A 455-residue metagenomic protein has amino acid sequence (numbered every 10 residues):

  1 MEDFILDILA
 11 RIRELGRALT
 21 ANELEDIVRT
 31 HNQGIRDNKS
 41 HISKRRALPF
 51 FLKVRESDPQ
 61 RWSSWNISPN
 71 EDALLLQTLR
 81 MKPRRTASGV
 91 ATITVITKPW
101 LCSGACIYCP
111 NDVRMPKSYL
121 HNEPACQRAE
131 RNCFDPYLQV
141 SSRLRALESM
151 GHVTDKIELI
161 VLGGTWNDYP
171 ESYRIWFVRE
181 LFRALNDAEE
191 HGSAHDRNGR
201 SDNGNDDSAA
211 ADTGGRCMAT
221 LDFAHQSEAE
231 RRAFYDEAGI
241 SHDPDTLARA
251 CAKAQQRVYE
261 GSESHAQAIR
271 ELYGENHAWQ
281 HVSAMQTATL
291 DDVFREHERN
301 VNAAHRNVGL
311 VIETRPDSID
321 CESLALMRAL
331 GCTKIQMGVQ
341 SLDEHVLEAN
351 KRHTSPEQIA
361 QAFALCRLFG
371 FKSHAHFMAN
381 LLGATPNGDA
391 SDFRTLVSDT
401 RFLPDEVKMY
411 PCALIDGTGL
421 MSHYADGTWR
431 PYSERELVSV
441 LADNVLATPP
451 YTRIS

Functional and structural regions predicted by a protein language model:
M1-Q139, R143-Q286: Flexible, acidic/Gly-rich N-terminal and inter-domain linker regions that tether and position cofactor-handling modules
C106, V161, I312, M327 (+3 more regions): Conserved, mostly hydrophobic/aromatic
C126-Q127, L347-P356, M421-P431: Glycine-rich tight-turn/loop motif centered on a GG-T
S141-R145, V178-F182, D291-H297, L324 (+3 more regions): Generic structural signal for well-ordered alpha-helices, preferentially at hydrophobic/aromatic core positions
L144-G151, I319-G331, A390-F402: Short amphipathic alpha-helices and their capping/turn segments at secondary-structure boundaries
T154-I157, P316-I319, L324-L326, M337 (+4 more regions): Catalytic cores of nucleotide-enabled group-transfer and carboxylate-activating enzymes in metabolic and assembly-line
G163-N167, T314-S318, S341-D343, F377-G383 (+1 more regions): Active-site-proximal loop/turn and secondary-structure-junction residues that shape catalytic pockets, frequently
G331-K334, E357-L420, E434-S455: Conserved C-terminal portion of the radical SAM core fold that forms the substrate/S-adenosylmethionine-binding
